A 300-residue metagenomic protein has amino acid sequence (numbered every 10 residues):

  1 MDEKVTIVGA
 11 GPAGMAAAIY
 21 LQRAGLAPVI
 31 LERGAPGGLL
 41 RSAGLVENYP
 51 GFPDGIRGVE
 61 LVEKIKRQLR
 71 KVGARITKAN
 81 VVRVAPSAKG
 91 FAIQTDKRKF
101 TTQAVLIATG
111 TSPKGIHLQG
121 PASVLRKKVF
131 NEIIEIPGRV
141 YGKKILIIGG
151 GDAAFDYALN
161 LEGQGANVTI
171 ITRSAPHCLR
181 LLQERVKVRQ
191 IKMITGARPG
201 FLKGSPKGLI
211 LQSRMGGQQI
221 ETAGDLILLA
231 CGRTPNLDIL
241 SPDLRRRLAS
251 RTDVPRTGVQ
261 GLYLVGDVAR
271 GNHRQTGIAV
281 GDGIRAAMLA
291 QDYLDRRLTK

Functional and structural regions predicted by a protein language model:
D2-K4, K78-A79, Y141-K143, G196 (+1 more regions): Phosphate-coordination loops involved in phosphoryl transfer and adenosine-cofactor binding
E3-V72, A153-R180: Beta1-alpha1 glycine-rich phosphate/pyrophosphate-binding loop at the start of Rossmann-like nucleotide-binding domains
L69-T95, K99-T102, G163-T252, D292-K300: A Rossmann-like FAD-binding core segment of flavoenzymes
I76-S87, F91-T95, Q103-E135: Glycine/small-residue-rich loop that forms an oxyanion/phosphate-binding "nest" at active or ligand-binding sites
A108-T109, G115, I148, A230-C231 (+1 more regions): Short, well-ordered coil/turn residues at beta-beta hairpins and beta-strand->alpha-helix junctions within
T111-D152, D156-L159, Q164, S250-D253 (+1 more regions): Glycine-rich dinucleotide-binding loop and its adjacent helix/turn
S123-R139, L226-I278, D282-D292: FAD-site-proximal beta/loop scaffold in flavoenzymes
